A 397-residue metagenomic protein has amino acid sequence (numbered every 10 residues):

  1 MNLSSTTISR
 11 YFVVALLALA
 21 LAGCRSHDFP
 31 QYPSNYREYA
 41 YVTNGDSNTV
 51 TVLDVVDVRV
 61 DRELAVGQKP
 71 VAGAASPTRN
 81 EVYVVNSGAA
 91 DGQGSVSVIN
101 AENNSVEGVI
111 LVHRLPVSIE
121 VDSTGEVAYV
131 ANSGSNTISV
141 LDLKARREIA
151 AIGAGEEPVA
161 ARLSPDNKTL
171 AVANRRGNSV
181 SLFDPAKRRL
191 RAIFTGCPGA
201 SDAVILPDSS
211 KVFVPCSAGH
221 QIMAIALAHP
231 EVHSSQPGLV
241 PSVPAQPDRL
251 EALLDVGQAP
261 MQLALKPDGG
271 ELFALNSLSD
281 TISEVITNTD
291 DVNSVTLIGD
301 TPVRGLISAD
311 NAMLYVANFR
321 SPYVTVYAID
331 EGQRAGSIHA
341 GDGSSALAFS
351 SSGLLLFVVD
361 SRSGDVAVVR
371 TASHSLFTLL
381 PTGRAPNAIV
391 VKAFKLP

Functional and structural regions predicted by a protein language model:
M1-A22: Sec-dependent bacterial lipoprotein signal peptides
C24-P397: Predominantly soluble domains enriched in secretory-pathway, periplasmic, or organellar proteins
